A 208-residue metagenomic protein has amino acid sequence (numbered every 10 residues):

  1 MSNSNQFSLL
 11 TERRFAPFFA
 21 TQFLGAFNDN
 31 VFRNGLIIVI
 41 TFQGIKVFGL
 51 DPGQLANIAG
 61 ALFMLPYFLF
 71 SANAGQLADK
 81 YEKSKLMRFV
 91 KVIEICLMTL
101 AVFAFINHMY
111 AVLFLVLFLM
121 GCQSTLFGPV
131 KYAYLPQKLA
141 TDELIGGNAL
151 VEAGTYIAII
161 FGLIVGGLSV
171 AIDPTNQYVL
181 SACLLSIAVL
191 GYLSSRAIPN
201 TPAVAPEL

Functional and structural regions predicted by a protein language model:
M1-A16, N200-L208: Juxtamembrane intracellular "pre-TM" segments in multi-pass secondary transporters
F7-R13, F27, F48-G49, F105-I106: Helix-boundary and loop/linker segments of multi-pass membrane transporters
A16-N34, A59-L97, V112-A171, S194-A197: Substrate-agnostic recognition of the 12-TM MFS/MFS-like secondary transporter fold
G35-V47, A101-N107, I160-L184: Transmembrane alpha-helix termini and helix-breaking/packing motifs in multi-pass membrane transporters
G35-Y67: Extracellular/periplasmic helix-loop-helix junction of adjacent transmembrane segments in MFS-like secondary
I45, P52, E82-K83, M109 (+2 more regions): A helix-boundary/kink motif common to multi-pass secondary transporters, especially Major Facilitator Superfamily
A56, L86, G147, Q177-C183: Alpha-helical transmembrane segments of multi-pass secondary-active solute transporters
A133-Q137, D142, Q177, S181-L208: Helix-loop junctions on the cytosolic side of multi-pass membrane transporters, especially the intracellular loop
